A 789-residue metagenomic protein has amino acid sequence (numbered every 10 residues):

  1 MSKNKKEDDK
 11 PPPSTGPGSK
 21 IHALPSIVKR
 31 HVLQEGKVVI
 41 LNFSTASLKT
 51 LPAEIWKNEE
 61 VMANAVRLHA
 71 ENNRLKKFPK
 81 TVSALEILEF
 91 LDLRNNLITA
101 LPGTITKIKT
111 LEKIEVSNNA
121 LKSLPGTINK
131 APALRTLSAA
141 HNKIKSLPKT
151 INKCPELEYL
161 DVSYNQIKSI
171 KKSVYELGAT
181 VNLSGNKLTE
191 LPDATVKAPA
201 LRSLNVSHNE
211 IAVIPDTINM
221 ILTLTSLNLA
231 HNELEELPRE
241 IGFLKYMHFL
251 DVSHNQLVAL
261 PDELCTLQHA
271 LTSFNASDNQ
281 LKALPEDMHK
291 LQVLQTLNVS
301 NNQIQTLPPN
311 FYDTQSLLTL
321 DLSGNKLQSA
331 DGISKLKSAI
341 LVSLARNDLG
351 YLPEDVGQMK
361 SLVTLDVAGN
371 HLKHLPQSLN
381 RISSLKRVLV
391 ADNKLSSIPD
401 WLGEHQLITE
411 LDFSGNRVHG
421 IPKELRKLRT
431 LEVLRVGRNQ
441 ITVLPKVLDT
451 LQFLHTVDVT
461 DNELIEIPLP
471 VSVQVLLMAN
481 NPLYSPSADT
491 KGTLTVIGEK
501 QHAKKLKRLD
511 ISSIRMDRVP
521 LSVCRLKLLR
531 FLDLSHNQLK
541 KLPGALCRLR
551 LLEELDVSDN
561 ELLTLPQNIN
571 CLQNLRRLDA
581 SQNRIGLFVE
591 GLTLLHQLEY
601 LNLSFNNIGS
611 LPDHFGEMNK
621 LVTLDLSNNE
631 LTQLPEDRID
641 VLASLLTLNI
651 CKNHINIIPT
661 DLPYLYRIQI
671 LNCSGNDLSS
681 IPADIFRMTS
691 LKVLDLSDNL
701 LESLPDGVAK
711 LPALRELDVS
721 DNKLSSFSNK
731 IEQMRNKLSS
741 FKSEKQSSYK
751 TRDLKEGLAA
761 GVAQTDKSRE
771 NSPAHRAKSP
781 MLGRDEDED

Functional and structural regions predicted by a protein language model:
M1-K80, A84-V693, L700-D706, K710-D789: The feature captures the LRR N-terminal capping module
